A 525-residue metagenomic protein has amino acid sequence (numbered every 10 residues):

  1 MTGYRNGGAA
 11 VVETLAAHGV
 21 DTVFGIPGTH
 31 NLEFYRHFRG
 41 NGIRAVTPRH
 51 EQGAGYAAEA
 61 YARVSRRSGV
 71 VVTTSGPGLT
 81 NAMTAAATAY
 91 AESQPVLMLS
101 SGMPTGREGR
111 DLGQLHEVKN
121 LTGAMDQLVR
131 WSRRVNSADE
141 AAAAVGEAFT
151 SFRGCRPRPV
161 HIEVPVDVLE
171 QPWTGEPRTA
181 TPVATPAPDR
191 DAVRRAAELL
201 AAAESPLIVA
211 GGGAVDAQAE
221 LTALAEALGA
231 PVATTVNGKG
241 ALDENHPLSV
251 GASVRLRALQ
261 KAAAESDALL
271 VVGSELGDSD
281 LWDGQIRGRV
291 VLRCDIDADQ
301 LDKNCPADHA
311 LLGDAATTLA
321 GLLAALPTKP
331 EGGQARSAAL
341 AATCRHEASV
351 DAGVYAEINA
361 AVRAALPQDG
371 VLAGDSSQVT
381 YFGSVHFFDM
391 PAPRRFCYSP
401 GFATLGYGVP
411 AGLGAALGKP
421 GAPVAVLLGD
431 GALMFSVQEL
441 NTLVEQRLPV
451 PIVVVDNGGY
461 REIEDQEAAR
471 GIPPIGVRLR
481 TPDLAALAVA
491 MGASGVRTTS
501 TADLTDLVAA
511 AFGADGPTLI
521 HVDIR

Functional and structural regions predicted by a protein language model:
T2, D139, G175, A203 (+4 more regions): Phosphate/pyrophosphate-binding active-site segments
T2-L326, A365-Q368, T442, P449-I452 (+2 more regions): N-terminal alpha/beta PP-like core and its mobile active-site loop of ThDP/TPP-dependent enzymes
G8-V12, A16-H18, I26-T29, F34-R39 (+1 more regions): Active-site diphosphate/adenylate-binding microenvironment
N31, E51-Y56, G277, V379-Y381 (+2 more regions): Short acidic loop-to-helix transition motifs that present clustered carboxylates
E51, D267, D295, D375 (+3 more regions): Acidic active-site catalytic centers that drive phospho-/nucleotidyl reactions and related ester hydrolyses
E59, G123, T222, A360 (+3 more regions): Active-site phosphate/pyrophosphate- and oxyanion-stabilizing loops and adjacent acidic/basic residues in soluble
R107-H116, K303-N304, A310-L312, L319-A320 (+1 more regions): Thiamine diphosphate
V166-V168, Q378, I524: Active-site-proximal loop/turn and secondary-structure-junction residues that shape catalytic pockets, frequently
